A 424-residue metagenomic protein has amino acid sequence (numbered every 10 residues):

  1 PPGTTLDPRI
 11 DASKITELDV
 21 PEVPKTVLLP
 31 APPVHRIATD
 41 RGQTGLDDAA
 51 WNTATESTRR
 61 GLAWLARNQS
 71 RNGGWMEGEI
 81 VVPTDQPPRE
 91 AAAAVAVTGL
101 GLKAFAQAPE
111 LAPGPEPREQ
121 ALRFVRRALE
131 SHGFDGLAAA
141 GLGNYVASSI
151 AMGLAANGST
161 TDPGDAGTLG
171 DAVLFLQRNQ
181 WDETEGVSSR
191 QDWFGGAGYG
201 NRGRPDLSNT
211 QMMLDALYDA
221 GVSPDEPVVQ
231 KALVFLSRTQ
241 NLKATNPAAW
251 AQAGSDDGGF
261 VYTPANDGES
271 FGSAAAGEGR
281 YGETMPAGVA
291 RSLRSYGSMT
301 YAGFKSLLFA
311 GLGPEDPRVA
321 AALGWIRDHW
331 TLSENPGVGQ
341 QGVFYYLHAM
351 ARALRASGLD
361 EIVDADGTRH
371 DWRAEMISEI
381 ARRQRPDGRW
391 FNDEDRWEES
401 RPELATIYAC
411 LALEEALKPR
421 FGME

Functional and structural regions predicted by a protein language model:
P2-E424: Preference for long, amphipathic alpha-helical scaffolds in soluble/luminal domains and all-alpha bundles
